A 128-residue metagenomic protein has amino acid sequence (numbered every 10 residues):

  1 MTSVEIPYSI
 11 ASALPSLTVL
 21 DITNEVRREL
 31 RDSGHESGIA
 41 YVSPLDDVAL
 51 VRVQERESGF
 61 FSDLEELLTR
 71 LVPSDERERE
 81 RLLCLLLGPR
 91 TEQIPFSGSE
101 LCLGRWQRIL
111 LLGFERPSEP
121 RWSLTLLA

Functional and structural regions predicted by a protein language model:
M1-A128: Active-site histidine-anchored catalytic micro-motif
